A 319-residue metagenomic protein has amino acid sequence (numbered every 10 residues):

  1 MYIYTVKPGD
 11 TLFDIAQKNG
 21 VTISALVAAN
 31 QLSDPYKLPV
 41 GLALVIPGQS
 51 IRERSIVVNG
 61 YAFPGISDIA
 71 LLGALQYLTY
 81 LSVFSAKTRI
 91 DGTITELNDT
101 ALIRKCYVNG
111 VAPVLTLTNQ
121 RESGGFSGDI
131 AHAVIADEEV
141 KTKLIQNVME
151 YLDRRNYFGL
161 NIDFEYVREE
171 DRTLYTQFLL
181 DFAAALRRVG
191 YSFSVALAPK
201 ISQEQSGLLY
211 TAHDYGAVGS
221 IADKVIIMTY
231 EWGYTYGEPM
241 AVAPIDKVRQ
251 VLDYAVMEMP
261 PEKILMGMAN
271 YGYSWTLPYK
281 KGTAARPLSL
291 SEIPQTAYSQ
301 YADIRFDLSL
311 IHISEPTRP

Functional and structural regions predicted by a protein language model:
M1-V21, L42-L44: Primarily a LysM-type cell-wall glycan-binding module
L12, T88-I94, A131-E138, F164-R172 (+1 more regions): Second-shell loop/turn segments in exported
Q49-N147: Glycan-recognition patch characteristic of GH18 chitinases/ENGases and related GlcNAc/peptidoglycan-binding proteins
V58-G60, L81-V83, P113-L117, L160-I162 (+3 more regions): Hydrophobic faces of well-ordered beta-strands that scaffold small-molecule active sites in alpha/beta enzyme cores
F63-G65, A86, T118-Q120, E165-V167 (+3 more regions): Active-site beta-loop-alpha junctions enriched in small/polar residues
I90-L97, T173-Q177, D181-Q300: Substrate-binding surface in catalytic domains of secreted glycosidases
N119-G124, G128-A131, G272-S314, R318: Glycan-binding loop/region signatures in secreted carbohydrate-active enzymes
I145-L174, I227-E238: Active-site groove signature of glycoside hydrolases
